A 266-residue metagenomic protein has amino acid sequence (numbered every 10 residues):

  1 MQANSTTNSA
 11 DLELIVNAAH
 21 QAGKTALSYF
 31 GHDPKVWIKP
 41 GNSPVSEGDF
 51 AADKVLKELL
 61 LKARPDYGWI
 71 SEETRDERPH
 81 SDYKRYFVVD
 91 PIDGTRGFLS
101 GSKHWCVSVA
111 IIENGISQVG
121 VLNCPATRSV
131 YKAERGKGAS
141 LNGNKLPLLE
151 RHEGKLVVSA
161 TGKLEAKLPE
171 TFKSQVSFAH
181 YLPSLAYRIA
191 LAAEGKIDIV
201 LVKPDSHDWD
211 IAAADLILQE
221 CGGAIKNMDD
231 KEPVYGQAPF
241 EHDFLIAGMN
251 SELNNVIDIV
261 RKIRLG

Functional and structural regions predicted by a protein language model:
M1-I92, L265: N-terminal subdomain of lithium-sensitive/metallo-dependent phosphomonoesterases centered on the IMPase/IPPase/PAP
A26, D49, L60, T95 (+4 more regions): Residue-level signal for inorganic ion chemistry
F50, K54, E73, P91-G94 (+5 more regions): Generic detector of well-ordered alpha-helical packing
S71-E73, G143, P183, D229: Short loop/edge segments at beta-strand edges and connector loops that shape dinucleotide/nucleotide cofactor-binding
S81-S140: DPxDG-like acidic metal-binding loop motif
L141-N142, P147-L148: A structural micro-motif at secondary-structure boundaries
L149-G266: An extended, acidic
